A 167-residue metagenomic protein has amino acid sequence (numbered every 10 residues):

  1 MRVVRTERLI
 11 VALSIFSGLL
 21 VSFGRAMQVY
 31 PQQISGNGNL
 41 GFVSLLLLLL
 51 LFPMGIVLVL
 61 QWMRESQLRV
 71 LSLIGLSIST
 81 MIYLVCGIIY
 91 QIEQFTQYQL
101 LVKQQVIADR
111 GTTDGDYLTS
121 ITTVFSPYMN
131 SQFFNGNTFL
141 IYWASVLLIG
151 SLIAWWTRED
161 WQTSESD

Functional and structural regions predicted by a protein language model:
M1-F52: Transmembrane alpha-helical insertion/packing segments
V3-F16, V43-S44, L68-I88: Transmembrane alpha-helical segments of multi-pass membrane proteins
S17-V21, T80-L84, A144-L147, S151: Helical transmembrane-bundle signal
S22-S35, L58-M63, I88-Q94: Juxtamembrane "helix-exit" motif on the non-cytosolic side of transmembrane helices
S44-R69: Canonical alpha-helical transmembrane segments
Y90-Y117: Juxtamembrane non-transmembrane "cap" segments at the membrane-aqueous interface of multi-pass membrane proteins
G115-V146: Hydrophobic alpha-helical transmembrane segments
F139-D167: Cytosolic juxtamembrane helix at the C-terminal end of the final transmembrane segment
